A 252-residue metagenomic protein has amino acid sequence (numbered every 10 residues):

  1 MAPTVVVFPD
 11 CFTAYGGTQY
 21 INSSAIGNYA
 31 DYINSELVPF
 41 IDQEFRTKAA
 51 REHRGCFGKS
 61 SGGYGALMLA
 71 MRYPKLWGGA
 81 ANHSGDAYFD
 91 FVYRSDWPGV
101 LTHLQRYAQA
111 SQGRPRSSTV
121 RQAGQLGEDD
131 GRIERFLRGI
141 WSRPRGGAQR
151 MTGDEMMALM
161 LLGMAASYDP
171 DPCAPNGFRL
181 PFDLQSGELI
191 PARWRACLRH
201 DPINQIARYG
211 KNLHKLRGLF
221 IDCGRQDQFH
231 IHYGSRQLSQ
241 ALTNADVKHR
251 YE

Functional and structural regions predicted by a protein language model:
M1-E252: Non-catalytic cap/lid and distal C-terminal segments of serine-dependent acyl enzymes
